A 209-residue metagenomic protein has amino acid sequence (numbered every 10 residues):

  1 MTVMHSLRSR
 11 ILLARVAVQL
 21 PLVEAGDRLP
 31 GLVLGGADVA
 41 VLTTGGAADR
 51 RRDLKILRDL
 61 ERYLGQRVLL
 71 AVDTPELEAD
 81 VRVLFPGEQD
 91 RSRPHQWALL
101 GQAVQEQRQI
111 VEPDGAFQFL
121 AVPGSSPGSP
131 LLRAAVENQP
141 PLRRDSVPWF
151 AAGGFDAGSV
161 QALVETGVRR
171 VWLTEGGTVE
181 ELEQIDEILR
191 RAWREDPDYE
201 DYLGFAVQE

Functional and structural regions predicted by a protein language model:
M1-D27, E200-E209: N-terminal amphipathic alpha-helix/helix-capping segment at the start of soluble metabolic enzymes
H5-S9, L54-G65, Q89-L99, L132-D145 (+1 more regions): Surface-exposed amphipathic alpha-helices with a cationic face
R10-D27, L99-E106, W149-F155: Active-site mouth loops of central-metabolism enzymes
I11-V16, G36-V39, L64-V68, A79-D80 (+4 more regions): Short, well-ordered coil/turn segments that N-cap beta-strands
D27-L29, L70-R82, Q105-F117, E137-A151 (+2 more regions): Catalytic cores of alpha/beta
A37-H95: N-terminal active-site wall of soluble small-molecule enzyme domains
L42-T44, V83-R93, F119-G128, V160-R191: Glycine-rich phosphate-binding active-site loops on the catalytic face of alpha/beta enzymes
Q96-A134: Histidine/lysine/aspartate-rich catalytic loop segments that bind and position anionic ligands
